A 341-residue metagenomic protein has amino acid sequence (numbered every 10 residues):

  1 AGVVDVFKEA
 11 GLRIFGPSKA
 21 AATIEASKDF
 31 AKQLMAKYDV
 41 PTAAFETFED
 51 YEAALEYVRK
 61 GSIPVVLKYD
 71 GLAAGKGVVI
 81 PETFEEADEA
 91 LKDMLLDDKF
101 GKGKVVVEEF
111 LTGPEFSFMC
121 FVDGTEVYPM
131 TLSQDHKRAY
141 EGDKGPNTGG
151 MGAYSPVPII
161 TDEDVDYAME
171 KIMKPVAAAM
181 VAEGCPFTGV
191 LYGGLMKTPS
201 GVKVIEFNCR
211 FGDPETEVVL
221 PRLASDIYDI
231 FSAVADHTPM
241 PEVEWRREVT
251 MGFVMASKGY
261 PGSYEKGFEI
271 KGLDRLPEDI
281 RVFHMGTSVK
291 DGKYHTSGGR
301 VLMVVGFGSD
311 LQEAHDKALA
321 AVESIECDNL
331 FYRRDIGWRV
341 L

Functional and structural regions predicted by a protein language model:
A1-A26, V40-E49: A short, GP-enriched loop/loop-strand-helix hinge that lies immediately N-terminal to, or at the N-terminal rim
I14-P17, A44-T47, V65-Y69, I80 (+3 more regions): General beta-strand structural signal in soluble alpha/beta enzymes
T23-D29, Y140-G142: Short, charged, surface-exposed secondary-structure boundary motifs
S62-F84, V219: Conserved anion/nucleotide-ligand pocket segment
G77-T216: Internal nucleotide-binding/catalytic subdomain
M169-L191, N208-D279, K290: Active-site "cap" helix and flanking loop/linker of ATP-utilizing ligase/carboxylase catalytic domains
T287-D291, T296-L341: Generic C-terminus detector
